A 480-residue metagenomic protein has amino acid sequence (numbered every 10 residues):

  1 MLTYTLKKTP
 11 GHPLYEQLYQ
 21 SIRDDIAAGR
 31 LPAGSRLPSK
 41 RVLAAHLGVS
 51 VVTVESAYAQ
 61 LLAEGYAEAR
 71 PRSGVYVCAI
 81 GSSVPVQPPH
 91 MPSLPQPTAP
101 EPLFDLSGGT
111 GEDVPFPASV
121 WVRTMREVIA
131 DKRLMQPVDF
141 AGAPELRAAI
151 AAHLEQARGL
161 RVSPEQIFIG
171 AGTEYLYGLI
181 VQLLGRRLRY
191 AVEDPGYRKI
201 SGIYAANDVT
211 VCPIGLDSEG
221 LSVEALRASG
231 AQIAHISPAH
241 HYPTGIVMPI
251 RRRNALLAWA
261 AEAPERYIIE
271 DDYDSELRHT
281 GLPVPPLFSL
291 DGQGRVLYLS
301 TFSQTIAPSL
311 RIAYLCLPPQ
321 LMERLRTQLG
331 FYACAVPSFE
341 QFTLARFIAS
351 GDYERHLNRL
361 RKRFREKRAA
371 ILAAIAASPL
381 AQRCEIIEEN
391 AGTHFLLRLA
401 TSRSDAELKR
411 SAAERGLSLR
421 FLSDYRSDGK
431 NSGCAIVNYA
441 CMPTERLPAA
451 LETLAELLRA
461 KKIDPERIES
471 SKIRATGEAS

Functional and structural regions predicted by a protein language model:
M1-R126, R133-M135, G330-Q341, A345-I348 (+7 more regions): N-terminal basic, amphipathic alpha-helical segments
R72, S289-R324, V336-F339: Active-site PLP attachment segment
G109-G111, P238-Y242, Q304: Short glycine-rich anion-binding loops that position phosphate/pyrophosphate groups of nucleotides and phosphorylated
L134-E265, E276, L282-L290, F364 (+1 more regions): Conserved core of the PLP fold type I
I150, Y314, F342-S350: Helix-loop "lid/cap" segments that line or gate small-molecule binding pockets
D271-D272: Walker B catalytic acidic pair
